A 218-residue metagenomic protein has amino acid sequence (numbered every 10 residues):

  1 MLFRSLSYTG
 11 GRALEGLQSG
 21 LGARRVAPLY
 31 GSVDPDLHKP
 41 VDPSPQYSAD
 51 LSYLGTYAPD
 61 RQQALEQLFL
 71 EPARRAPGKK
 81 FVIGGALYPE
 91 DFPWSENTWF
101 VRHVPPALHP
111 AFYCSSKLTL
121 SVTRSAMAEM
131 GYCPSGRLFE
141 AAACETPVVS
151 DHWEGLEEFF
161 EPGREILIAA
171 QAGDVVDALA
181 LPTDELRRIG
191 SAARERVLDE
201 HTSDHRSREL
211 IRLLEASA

Functional and structural regions predicted by a protein language model:
M1: Extracellular interaction modules
R4-L138, A143-P162: Nucleotide-sugar donor-binding catalytic core of glycosyltransferases
A107-L108, D174, E185: Short acidic active-site motifs
P162-Q171, L179-T183: Conserved acidic donor-binding segment of nucleotide-sugar-dependent glycosyltransferases
V175, I189, R206-L210: Hydrophobic alpha-helical packing elements
E185-D199: A short, well-ordered alpha-helix in the C-terminal region of glycosyltransferases
S203-A218: C-terminal alpha-helical cap of glycosyltransferases
